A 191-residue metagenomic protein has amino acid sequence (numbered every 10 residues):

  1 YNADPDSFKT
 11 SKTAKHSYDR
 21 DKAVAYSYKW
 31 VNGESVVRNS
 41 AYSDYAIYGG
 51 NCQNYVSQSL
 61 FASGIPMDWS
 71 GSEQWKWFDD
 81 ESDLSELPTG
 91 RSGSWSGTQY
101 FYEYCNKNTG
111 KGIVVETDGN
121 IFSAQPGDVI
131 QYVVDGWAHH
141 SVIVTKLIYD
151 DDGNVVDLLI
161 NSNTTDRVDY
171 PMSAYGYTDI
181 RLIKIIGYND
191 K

Functional and structural regions predicted by a protein language model:
Y1-A3, L158-L159: Short beta-strand edge/turn micro-motifs at domain boundaries
D4-S92: N-terminal capping segments
Q53-A62, S141-T145, L159-S162: Active-site scaffold segments
D68-S72, I143-V144, P171-S173: Short, solvent-exposed loop/turn and secondary-structure capping segments
D79-L158: ...with weaker cross-activation on analogous glycine-rich loops/strands in unrelated enzymes
N154-R167, M172-K191: Low-complexity, Gly/Ser/Thr/Pro-rich intrinsically disordered linker/tail segments
